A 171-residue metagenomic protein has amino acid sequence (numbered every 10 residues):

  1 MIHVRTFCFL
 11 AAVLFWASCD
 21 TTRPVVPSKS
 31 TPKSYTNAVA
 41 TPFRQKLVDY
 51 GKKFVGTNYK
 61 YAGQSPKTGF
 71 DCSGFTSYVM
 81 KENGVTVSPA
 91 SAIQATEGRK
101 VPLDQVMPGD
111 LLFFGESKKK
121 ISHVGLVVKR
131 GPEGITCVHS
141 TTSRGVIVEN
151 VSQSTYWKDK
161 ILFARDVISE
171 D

Functional and structural regions predicted by a protein language model:
M1-C8: Bacterial N-terminal signal peptides that target proteins for export
F15-S18: C-terminal motif of bacterial Sec signal peptides marking the signal peptidase cleavage site
D20-S30, Y35-V39, F43, V127-D171: Aromatic- and glycine-rich peptidoglycan recognition patches
Y35-A38, T57-P108: Catalytic cysteine-centered active-site loop
F43-G51, D71-C72, V79, Q105 (+1 more regions): Stable alpha-helical elements in mature extracytoplasmic
G109-D110, L126: Structural motif
K120-L126: Short, Lys/Arg- and Gly-enriched loop/turn segments at beta-strand edges
